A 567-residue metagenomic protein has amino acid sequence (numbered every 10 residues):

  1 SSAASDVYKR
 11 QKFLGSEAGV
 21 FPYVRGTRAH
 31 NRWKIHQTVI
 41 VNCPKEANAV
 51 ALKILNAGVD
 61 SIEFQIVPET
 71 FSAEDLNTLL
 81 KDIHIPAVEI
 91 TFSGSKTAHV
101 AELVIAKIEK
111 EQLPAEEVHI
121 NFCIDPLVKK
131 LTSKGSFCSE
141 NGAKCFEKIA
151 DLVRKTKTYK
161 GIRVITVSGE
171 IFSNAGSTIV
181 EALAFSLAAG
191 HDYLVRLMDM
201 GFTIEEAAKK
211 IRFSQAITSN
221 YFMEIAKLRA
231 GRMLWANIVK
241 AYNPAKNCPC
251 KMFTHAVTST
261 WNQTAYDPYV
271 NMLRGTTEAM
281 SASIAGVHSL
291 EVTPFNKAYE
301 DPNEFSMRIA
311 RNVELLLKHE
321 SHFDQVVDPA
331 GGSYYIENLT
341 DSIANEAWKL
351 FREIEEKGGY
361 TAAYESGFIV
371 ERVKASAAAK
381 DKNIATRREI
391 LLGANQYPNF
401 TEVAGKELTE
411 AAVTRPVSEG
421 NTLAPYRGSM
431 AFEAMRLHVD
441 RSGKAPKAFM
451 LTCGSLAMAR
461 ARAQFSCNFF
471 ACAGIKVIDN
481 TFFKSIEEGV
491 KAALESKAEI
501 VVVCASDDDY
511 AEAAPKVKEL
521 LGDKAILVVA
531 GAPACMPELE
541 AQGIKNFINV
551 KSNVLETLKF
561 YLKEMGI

Functional and structural regions predicted by a protein language model:
A3-Y8: Short, small-residue-biased leader/transition segments that mark boundaries at the very start of proteins
K9-L113: Long, structured ligand/cofactor-binding scaffold of large enzymes
E17-N42, P126-G135, T166-G176, H255-T260 (+3 more regions): N-terminal small/glycine-rich loop or linker at the start of catalytic domains across soluble metabolic enzymes
N31-I35, K251-T254, L521-V529: Short beta-strand/loop segments at the ligand-binding rim of alpha/beta enzyme cores
W33-E46, F137-N141, Q263-Y269, T452-R460 (+1 more regions): Active-site mouth loops of central-metabolism enzymes
F92-A282, F295-R311: Helix-rich catalytic cores of soluble enzyme domains
K107-K110, C123-S136, P515-I567: Peripheral docking tails and interdomain loops at the edges of cofactor- or intermediate-handling domains
R308, N312-F449, L456-K484: Catalytic-core signal marking the mid-to-C-terminal active-site face
